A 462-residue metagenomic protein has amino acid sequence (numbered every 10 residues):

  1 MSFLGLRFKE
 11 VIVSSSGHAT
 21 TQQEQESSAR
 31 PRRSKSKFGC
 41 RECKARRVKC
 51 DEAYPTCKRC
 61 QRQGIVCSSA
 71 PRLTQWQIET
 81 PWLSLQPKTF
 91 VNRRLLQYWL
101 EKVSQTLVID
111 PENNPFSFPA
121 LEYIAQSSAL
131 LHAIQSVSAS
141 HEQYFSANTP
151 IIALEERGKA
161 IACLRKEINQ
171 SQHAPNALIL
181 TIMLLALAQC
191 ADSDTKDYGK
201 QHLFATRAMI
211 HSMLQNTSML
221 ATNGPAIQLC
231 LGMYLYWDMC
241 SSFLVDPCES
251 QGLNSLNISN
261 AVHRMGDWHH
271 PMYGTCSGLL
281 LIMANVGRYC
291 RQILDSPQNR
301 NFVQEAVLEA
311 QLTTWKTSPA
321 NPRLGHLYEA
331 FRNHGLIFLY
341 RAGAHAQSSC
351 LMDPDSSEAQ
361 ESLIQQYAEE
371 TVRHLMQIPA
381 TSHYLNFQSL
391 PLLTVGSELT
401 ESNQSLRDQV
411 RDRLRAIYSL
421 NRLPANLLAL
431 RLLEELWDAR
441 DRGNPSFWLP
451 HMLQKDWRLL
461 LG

Functional and structural regions predicted by a protein language model:
M1-R46, T56-L107, P111-P119, Q126 (+1 more regions): Intrinsically disordered, low-complexity regulatory regions with latent secondary structure
S2-G17, T21-A29, K37, L95 (+3 more regions): Cytosolic regulatory protein-protein interaction regions
D51-P55: Short linker/helix segments within small regulatory modules
W99, S117-Y123, H132-S146, E156-K196 (+7 more regions): Hydrophobic/aromatic-rich effector regions of fungal transcription factors
V103-S104, A186-R288, H451-G462: Acidic/serine-rich, low-complexity amphipathic helices located in mid- to C-terminal regulatory regions
I124-A129, Q172-N176, A221-C230, H270 (+2 more regions): Structural motif
Y144-I151, S171-Q172, S193-K196, S218-A221 (+3 more regions): Short, surface-exposed loop/turn segments at secondary-structure junctions
I151-E155, A177, D197-H202, C350 (+2 more regions): Short sequence/structural elements of tandem HEAT/ARM alpha-solenoid repeats
